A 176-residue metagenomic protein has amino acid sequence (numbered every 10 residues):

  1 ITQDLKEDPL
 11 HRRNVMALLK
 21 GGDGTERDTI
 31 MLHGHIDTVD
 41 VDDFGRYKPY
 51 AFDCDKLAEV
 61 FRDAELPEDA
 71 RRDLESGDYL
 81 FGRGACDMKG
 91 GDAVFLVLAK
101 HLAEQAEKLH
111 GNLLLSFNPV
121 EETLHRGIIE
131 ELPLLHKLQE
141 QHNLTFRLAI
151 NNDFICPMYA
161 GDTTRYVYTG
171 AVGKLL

Functional and structural regions predicted by a protein language model:
I1-R83, E104-L109: Acidic/His- and Gly-rich active-site-bordering loop/insert found across diverse amide/peptide-bond hydrolases
L10-R12, R27, H110, L144-T145 (+1 more regions): Short, solvent-exposed loop/turn segments at the edges of secondary structure
V39-D42, D87-K89, L175: Basic, gly/Ser/Thr/Pro-rich low-complexity segments located predominantly at protein N termini
R46, A58-R62, Q141-R147, L176: Short, surface-exposed, polar/charged, turn-prone segments marking secondary-structure boundaries
E75, Y79-G170: Acidic/histidine-rich catalytic neighborhood of metal-dependent amide-processing enzymes
